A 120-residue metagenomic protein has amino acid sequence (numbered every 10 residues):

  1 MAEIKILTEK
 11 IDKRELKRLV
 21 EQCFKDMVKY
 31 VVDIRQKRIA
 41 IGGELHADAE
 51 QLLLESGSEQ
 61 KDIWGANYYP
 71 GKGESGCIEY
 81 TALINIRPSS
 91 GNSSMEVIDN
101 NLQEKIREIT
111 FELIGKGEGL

Functional and structural regions predicted by a protein language model:
M1-E3: Eukaryotic low-complexity, non-globular regulatory regions
T8, E55-S56, G65, Y80 (+2 more regions): Generic structural "secondary-structure junction" signal
K10-L52: Negatively charged, low-complexity tracts enriched in Asp/Glu with abundant Ser/Thr
D12-V20, S89-D99: Short histidine-centered catalytic/ligand-binding loop motif
E44-S75: Amphipathic, interaction-prone secondary-structure segments
P70, E74-V97: Intrinsically disordered, low-complexity regulatory segments enriched in Ser/Thr/Pro and charged residues
E96-L120: Well-ordered alpha/beta subsegment
